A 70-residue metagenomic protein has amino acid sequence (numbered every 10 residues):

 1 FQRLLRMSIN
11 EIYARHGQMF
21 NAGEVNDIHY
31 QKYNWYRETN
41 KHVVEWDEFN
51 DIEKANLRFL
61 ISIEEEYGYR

Functional and structural regions predicted by a protein language model:
F1-R6, F49-E53: Solvent-exposed, acidic/flexible segments
R3-R37: Amphipathic alpha-helical packing elements
R15-H16, E45-D47: Second-shell loop/turn segments in exported
N40-H42: Acidic/histidine-rich, surface-exposed loop or edge segments in extracytoplasmic proteins
W46-R70: C-terminal partner/receptor-binding element of secreted or periplasmic proteins
